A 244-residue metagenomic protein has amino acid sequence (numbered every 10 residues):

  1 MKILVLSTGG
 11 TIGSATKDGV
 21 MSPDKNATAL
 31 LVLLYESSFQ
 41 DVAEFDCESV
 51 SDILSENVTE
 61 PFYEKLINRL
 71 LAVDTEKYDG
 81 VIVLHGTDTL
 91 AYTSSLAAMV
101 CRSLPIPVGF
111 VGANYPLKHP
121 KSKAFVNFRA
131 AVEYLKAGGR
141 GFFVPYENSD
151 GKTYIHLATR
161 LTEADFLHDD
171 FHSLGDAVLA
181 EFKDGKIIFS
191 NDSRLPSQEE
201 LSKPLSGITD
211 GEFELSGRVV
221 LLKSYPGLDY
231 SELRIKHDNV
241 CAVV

Functional and structural regions predicted by a protein language model:
M1-A242: Active-site histidine-anchored catalytic micro-motif
